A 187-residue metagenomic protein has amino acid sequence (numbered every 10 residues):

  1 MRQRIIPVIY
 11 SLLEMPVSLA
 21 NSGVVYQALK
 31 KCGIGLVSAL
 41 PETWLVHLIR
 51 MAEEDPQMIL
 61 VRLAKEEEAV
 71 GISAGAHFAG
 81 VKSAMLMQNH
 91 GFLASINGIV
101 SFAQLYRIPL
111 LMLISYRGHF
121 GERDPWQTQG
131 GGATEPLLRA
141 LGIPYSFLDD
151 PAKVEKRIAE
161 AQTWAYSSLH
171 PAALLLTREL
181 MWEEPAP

Functional and structural regions predicted by a protein language model:
R2-P187: Thiamine diphosphate
